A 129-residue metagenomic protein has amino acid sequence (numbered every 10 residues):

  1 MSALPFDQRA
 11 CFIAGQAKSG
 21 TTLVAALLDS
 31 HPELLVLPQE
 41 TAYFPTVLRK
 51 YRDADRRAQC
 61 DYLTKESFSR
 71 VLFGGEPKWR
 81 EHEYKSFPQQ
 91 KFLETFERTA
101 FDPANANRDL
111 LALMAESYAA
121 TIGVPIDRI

Functional and structural regions predicted by a protein language model:
M1-A10: Extreme N-terminal, non-catalytic leader segments that precede Walker-type/kinase nucleotide-binding cores
A3-L4, L27, T121-I122: A general structural signal for short secondary-structure junctions and capping/turn motifs
F6, S30-H31, L37, A42: P-loop NTPase Walker
A10, E33, R128-I129: Beta-sheet entry/capping signal
I13: Hydrophobic anchor at the beta1->P-loop junction of P-loop NTPases
K18-S19: ATP-binding Walker
T22-L34: A conserved segment at the C-terminal end of the G1
E40-I129: PAPS-dependent sulfation machinery
